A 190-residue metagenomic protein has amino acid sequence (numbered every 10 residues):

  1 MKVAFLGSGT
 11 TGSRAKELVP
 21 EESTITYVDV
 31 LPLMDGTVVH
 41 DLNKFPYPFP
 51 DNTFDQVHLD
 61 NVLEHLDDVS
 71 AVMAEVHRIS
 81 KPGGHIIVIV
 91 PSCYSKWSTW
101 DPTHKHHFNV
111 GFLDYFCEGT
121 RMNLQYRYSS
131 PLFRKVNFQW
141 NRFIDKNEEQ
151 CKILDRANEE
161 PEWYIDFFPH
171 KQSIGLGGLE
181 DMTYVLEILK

Functional and structural regions predicted by a protein language model:
M1-Y94: Conserved SAM-binding loop
S70-A71, E75, K81, H85-K190: S-adenosyl-L-methionine-dependent methyltransferase catalytic module, highlighting the catalytic core
